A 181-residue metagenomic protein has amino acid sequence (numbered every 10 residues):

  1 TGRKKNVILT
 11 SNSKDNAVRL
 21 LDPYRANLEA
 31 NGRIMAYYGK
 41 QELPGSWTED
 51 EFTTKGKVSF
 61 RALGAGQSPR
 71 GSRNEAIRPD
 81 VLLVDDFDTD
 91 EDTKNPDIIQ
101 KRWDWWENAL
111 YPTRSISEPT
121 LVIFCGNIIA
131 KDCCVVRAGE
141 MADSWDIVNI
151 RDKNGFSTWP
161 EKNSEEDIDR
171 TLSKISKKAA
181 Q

Functional and structural regions predicted by a protein language model:
T1-Q181: Short, flexible loop motifs at catalytic/binding sites
